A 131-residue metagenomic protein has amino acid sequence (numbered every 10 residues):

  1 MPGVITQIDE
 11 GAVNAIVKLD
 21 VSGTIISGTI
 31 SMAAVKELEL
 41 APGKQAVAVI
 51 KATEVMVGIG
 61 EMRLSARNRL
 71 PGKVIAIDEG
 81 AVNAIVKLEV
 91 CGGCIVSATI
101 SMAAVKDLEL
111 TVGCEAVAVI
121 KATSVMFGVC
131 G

Functional and structural regions predicted by a protein language model:
P2-I16, D20: The feature marks the first
P2-Q7, I25-A76, V82-A84, C94-V96 (+1 more regions): Glycine/charge-rich catalytic "coupling/switch" loops of P-loop NTPases
A12-K18, G80-K87: Short aromatic-glycine-enriched beta-strand elements
D20-S22, C91-G92: Short strand-coil-strand connectors
